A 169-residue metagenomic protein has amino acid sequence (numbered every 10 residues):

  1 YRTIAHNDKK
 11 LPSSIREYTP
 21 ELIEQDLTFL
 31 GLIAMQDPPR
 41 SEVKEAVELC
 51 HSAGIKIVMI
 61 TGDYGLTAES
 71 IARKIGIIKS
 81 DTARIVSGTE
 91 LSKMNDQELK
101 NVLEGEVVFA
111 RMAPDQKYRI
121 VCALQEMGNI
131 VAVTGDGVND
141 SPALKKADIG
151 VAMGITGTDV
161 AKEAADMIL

Functional and structural regions predicted by a protein language model:
Y1-A123, M127, S141, I155-T156 (+1 more regions): Cytosolic catalytic headpieces and adjacent flexible linkers of membrane translocases
L27, V131-T134: Conserved cytochrome P450 catalytic core segment spanning the I/J/K helices
L124-A132, D148: Short beta-strand/loop segments at the ligand-binding rim of alpha/beta enzyme cores
G137-L169: Mg2+-dependent phosphoryl-transfer enzymes with acidic/Ser/Thr/Gly-rich catalytic loops
